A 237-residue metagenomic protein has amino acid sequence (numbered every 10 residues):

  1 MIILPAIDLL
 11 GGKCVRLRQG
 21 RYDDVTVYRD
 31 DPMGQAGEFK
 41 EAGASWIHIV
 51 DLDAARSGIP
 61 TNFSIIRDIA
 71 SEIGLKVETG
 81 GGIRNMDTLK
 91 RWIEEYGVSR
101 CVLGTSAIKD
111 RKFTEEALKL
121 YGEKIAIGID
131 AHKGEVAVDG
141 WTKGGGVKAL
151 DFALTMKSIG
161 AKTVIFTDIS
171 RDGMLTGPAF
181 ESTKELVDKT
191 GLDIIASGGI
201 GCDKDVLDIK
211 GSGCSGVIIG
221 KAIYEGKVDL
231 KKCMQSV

Functional and structural regions predicted by a protein language model:
I3, A54-I69, R84-K90, T105-A126 (+3 more regions): Active-site-adjacent beta->alpha loops and helix N-cap segments on the catalytic face of soluble alpha/beta enzymes
I7, D51, T105-S106, I129-A131 (+3 more regions): Short secondary-structure boundary segments
D8, F39, I47, W92 (+4 more regions): Conserved, mostly hydrophobic/aromatic
G12, Q19-D23, K90, E94 (+1 more regions): Conserved anion-binding
C14-P60: N-terminal beta-alpha supersecondary unit
Y28-K40, N85-R91, G145-T155: Short, acidic/polar
Q35-G37, E41-A42, L52-S57, L154-D193 (+1 more regions): Internal alpha/beta core interface subdomains
A70-I73, V77-S99, E181-G216: Catalytic cores of alpha/beta
